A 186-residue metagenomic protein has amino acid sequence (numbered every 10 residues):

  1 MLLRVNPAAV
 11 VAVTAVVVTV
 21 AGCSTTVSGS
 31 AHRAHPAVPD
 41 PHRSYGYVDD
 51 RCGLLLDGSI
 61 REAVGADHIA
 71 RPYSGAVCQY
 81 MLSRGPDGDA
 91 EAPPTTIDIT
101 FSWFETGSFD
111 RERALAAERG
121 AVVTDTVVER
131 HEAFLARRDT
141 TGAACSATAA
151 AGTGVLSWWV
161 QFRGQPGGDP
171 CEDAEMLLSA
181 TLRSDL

Functional and structural regions predicted by a protein language model:
M1-V13: Bacterial N-terminal signal peptides that target proteins for export
V18-G22: C-terminal motif of bacterial Sec signal peptides marking the signal peptidase cleavage site
S24-V27: Bacterial signal peptide processing site
A31, G58-V64, R84-P93, T153-G154 (+1 more regions): Extracellular/mature segments of secreted proteins
R33-R51: Post-signal peptide N-terminal segment of mature Sec-exported envelope proteins
V48-A66, D185: Amphipathic alpha-helical segments
G65-A136: Short, solvent-exposed recognition patches
A117-L186: A short, solvent-exposed beta-edge/loop patch
